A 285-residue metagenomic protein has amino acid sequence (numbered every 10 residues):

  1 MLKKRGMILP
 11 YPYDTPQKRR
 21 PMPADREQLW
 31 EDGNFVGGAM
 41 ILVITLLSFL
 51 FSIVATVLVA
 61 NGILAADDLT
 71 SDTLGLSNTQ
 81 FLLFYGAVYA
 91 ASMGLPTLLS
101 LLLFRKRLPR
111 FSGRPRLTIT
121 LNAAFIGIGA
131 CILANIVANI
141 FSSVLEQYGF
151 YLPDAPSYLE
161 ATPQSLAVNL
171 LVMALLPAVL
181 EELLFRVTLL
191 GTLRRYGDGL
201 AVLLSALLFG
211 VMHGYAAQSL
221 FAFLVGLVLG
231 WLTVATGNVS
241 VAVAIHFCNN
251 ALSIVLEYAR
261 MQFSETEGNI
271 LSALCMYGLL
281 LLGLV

Functional and structural regions predicted by a protein language model:
M1-F111, C248-V285: N-terminal, membrane-interfacial amphipathic/helix-forming hydrophobic leader that caps and precedes the first
P23, E27, R110, P156-S157 (+2 more regions): N-proximal short alpha-helices
D32-I41, S77-Y89, P115, I119-A123 (+5 more regions): Residue-level signature of transmembrane alpha-helical entry/exit and packing/kink sites in multi-pass membrane
A39-A55, L121-V137, V234: Hydrophobic alpha-helical membrane-insertion segments
F51, A55-A60, S100-R105, A134 (+10 more regions): Membrane-water interface at transmembrane helix exits
I63-L64, D68-Q80, P109-L183, G191: Juxtamembrane helix-loop-helix connectors linking adjacent transmembrane helices in multi-pass membrane enzymes
L166-V285: Transmembrane helix-loop-helix hairpins at the membrane interface of multi-pass integral membrane proteins
